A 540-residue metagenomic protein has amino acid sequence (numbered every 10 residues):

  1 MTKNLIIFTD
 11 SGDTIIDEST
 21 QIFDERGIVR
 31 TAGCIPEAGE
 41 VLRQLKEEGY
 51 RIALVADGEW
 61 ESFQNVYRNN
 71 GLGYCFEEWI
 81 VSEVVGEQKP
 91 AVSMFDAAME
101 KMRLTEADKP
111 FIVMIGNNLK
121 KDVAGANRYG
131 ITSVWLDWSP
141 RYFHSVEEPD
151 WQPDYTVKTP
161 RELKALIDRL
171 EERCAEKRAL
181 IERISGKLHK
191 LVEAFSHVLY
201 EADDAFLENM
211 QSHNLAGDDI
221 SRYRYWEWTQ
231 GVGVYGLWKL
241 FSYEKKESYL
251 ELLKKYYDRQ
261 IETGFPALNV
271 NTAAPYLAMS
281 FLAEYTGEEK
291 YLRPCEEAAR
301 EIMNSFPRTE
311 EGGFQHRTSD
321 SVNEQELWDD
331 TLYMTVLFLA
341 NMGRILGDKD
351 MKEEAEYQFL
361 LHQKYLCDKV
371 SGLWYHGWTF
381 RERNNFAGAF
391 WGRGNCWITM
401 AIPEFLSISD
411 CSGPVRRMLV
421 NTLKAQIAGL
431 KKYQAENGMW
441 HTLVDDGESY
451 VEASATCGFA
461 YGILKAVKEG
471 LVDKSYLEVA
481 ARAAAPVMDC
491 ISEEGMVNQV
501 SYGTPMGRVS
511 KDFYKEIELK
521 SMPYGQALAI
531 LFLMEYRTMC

Functional and structural regions predicted by a protein language model:
M1-S11, T20-Q21, R30-G39, R43-Q44 (+1 more regions): Asp-based, Mg2+/Mn2+-dependent phosphohydrolase catalytic module
E176, L180, I184-T229, Y243 (+9 more regions): CBM-like carbohydrate-recognition segments
K187-K190, K239, K255, R259 (+8 more regions): Alpha-helical scaffold segments in carbohydrate-active enzymes
E227-S242, K254-D258, A273-E284: Non-membrane alpha-helical segments in proteins
F241, A283, G343, T399 (+3 more regions): Alpha-solenoid repeat junctions
L250-E251, E262-T379, N384-F386, E494: Extended ligand-binding groove/face enriched in aromatic
M342-E353, F405-R417, A466-K474: Inter-helical turn/loop segments and adjacent helix faces that build the functional surface of alpha-helical bundle
T399-V444: Oxyanion-binding "anion nests"
